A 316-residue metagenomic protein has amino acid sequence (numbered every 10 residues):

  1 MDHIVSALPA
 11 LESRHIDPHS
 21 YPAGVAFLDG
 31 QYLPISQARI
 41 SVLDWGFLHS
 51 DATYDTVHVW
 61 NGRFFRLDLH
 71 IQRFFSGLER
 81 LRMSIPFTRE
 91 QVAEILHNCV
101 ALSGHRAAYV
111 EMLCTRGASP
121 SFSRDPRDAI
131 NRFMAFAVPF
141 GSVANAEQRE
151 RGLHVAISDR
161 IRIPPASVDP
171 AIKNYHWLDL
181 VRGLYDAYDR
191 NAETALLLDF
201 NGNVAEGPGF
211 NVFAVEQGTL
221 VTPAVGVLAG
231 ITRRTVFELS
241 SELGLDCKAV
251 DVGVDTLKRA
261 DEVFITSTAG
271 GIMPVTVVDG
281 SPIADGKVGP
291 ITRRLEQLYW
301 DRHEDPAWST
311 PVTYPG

Functional and structural regions predicted by a protein language model:
M1-L196, F200-N203, F237-G316: Conserved alpha/beta cores of soluble small-molecule-handling proteins
L196, N203-A224, A229: Glycine- and Gly-Pro-enriched alpha-helical subdomains that act as flexible, kink-prone "lid/hinge" or packing modules
P208-N211, V227, I231-L243, G280: Catalytic-pocket segment enriched in acidic/His residues
